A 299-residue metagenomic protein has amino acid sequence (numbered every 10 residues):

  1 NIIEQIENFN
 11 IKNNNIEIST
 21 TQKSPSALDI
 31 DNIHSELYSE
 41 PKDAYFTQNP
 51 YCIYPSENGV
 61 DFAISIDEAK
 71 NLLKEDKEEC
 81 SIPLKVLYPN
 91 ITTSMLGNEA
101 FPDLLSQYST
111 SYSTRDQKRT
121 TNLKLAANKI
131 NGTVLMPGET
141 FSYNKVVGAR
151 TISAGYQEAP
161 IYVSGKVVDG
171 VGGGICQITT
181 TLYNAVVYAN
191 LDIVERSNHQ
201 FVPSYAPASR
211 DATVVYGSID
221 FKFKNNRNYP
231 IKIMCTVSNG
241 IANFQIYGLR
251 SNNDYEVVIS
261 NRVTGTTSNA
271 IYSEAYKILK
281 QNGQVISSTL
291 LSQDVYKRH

Functional and structural regions predicted by a protein language model:
E4, T21-H299: Well-ordered beta-sheet/strand-loop patches within structured domains
N8, K12, I33: Aromatic-residue-lined binding/catalytic grooves and analogous aromatic/hydrophobic interfacial grooves in multimeric
K12-N14, R227: Short flexible coil/turn linkers enriched for glycine and charged/polar residues that connect secondary-structure
N15-T20: A cross-kingdom signal targeting lumenal/periplasmic-facing segments of multi-pass membrane and secretory-pathway
